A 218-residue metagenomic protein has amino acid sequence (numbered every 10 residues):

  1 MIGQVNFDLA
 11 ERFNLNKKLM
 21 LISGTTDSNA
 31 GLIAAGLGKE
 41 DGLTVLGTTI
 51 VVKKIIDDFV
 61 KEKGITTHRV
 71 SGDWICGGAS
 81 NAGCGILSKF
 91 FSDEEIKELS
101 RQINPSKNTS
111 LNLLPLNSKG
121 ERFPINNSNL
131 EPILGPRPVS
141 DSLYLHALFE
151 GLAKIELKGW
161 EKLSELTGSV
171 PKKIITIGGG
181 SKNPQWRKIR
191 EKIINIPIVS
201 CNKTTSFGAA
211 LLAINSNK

Functional and structural regions predicted by a protein language model:
M1-I2: Active-site neighborhood for divalent-cation/phosphate handling
F7-I174, K182-K218: Active-site core segments that coordinate phosphate-bearing ligands/cofactors across diverse enzyme families
